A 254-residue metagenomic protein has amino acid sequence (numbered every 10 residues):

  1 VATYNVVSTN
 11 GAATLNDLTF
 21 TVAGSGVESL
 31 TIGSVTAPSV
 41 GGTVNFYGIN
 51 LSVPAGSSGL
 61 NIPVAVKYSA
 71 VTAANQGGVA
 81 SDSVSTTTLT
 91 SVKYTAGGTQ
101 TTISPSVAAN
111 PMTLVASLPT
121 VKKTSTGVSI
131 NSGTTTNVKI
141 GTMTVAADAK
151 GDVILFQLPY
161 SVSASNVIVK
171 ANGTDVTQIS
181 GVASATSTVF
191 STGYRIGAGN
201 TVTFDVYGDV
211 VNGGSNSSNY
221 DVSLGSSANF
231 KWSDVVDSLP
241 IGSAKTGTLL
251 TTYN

Functional and structural regions predicted by a protein language model:
V1-N254: Exposed, polar/acidic Ser/Thr-rich sequence context and nearby capping/turn residues that mark flexible linkers
